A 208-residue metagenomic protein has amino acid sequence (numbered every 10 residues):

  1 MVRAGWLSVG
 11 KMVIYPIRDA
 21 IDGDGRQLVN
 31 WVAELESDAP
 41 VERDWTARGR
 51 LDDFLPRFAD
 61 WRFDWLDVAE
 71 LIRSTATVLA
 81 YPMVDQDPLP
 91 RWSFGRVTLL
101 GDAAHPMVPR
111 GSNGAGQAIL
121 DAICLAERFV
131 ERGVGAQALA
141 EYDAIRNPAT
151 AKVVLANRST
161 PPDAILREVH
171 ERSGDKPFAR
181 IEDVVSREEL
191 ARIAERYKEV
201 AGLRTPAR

Functional and structural regions predicted by a protein language model:
M1-L66, L71: Conserved FAD-binding catalytic core of PHBH/FMO-like flavoproteins
M1-V2, D85-Q86, V185: Short, P/G- and charge-enriched loop/turn segments at secondary-structure junctions
A4, D44-R48, S112, R132 (+1 more regions): A generic helix-loop boundary/linker signal
V9-I17, D22, L28-E34, S93-R110 (+2 more regions): Short, surface-exposed, charge-dense and proline/glycine-enriched linear segments
I14, L51-P56, T75-S159, D163: Conserved mid-domain beta->alpha element of the FAD-binding
A39-V41, R50, D67, S74 (+4 more regions): Short, solvent-exposed coil/turn linker segments
W61-W65, A149, T160, V200 (+1 more regions): Short secondary-structure junctions and interdomain/linker hinges
H105-P106, G116, I123-V134, D143-P148 (+1 more regions): C-terminal lid/capping helical subdomain adjacent to the catalytic/cofactor pocket in oxidative enzymes
